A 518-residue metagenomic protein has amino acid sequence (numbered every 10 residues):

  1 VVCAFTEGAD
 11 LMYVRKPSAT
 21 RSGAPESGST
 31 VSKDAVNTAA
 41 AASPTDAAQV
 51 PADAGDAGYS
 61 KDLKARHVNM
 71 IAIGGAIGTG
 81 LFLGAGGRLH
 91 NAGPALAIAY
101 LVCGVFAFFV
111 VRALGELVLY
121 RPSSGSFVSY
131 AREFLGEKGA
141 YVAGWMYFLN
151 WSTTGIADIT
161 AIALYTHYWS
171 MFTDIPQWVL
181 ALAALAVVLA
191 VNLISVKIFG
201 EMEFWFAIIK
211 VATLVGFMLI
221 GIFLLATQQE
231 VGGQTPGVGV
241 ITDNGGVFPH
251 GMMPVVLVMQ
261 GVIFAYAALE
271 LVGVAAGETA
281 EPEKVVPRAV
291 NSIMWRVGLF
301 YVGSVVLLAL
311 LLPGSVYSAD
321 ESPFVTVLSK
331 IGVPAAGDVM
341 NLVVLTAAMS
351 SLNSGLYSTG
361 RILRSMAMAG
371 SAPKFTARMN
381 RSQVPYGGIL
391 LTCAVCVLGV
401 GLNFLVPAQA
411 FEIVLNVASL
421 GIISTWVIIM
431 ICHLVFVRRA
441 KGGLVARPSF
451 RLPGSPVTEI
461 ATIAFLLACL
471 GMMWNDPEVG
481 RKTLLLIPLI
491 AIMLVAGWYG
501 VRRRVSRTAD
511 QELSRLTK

Functional and structural regions predicted by a protein language model:
C3-G86, H90-A95, F108-R112, S124 (+3 more regions): Membrane-interface "cap" regions at the ends of multi-pass membrane proteins
S60-L164, I263, L269-V272, T279 (+4 more regions): Transmembrane helix-boundary motif of multi-pass solute transporters/channels
A99, F108-L193, I198, M218 (+2 more regions): Hydrophobic transmembrane alpha-helices that form the core helical bundles of multi-pass secondary transporters
S129-A131, G136, Y168-F172, T242-G245 (+4 more regions): TM-loop-TM module centered on a large, flexible mid-protein loop between adjacent transmembrane helices in multi-pass
A163, Q177-P236, A267, V290-M294 (+3 more regions): Membrane-interface loop-to-helix entry segments
F206, F375-Y386, W426-P477: C-terminal membrane-solvent junction of multi-pass transporters and transport-like membrane proteins
I209-D243, V306-L311, W426-G443, V501-V505: Hydrophobic alpha-helical segments and their helix-loop junctions in multi-pass secondary transporters
L225, I413, V417-T425, L452-K518: A generic transmembrane alpha-helix motif of multi-pass inner-membrane proteins
